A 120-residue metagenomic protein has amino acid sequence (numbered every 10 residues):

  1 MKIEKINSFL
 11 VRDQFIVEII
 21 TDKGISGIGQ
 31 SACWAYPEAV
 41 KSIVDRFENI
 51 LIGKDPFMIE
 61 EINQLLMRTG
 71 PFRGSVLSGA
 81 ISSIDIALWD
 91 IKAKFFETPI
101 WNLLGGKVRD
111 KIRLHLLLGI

Functional and structural regions predicted by a protein language model:
M1-C33: Structured beta-strand/loop patches that form or line metal/cofactor-binding pockets in enzymes
M1-L10, A93-K94, T98-I112: N-terminal amphipathic alpha-helix/helix-capping segment at the start of soluble metabolic enzymes
Q14-I16, S83, K111-R113: Broad gene-expression machinery/nucleic-acid interaction feature
I20-F96: Metal- or metallocofactor-binding catalytic centers and their adjacent structured scaffolds across diverse enzyme
G74, D110-I120: Active-site mouth loops of central-metabolism enzymes
W89, G106, L117-G119: Beta-hairpin (beta-strand-turn-beta-strand) motif
